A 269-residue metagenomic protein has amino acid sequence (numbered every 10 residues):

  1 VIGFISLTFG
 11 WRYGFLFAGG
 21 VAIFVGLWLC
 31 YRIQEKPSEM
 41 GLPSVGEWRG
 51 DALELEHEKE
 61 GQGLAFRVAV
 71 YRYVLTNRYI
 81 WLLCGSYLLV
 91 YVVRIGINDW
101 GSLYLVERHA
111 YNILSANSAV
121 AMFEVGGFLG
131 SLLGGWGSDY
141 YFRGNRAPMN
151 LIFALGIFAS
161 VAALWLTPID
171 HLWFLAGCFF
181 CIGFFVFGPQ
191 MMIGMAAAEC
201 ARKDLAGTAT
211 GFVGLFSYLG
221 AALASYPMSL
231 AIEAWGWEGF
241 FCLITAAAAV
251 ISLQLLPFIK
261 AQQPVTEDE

Functional and structural regions predicted by a protein language model:
V1-M40: Helix-loop-helix hairpin linking two adjacent transmembrane segments in secondary transporters
S6, L132-G144, I232-E233: Helix-to-loop junctions at the C-terminal end of transmembrane segments in multipass secondary transporters
L27-I33, L164-P168, W237-E269: Multi-pass alpha-helical transporter architecture, strongest for 12-TM Major Facilitator/SLC carriers used
M40-L82: Juxtamembrane intracellular "pre-TM" segments in multi-pass secondary transporters
Y73-G134, Q190, G194, A221-S225: Extracytoplasmic gate region of multi-pass secondary transporters
Y140-A154: Cytoplasmic membrane-interface "Motif A"-like loop-to-helix N-cap segments of 12-TM Major Facilitator Superfamily
L155-I169: C-terminal ends and interior cores of transmembrane alpha-helices in multi-pass membrane transporters/permeases
C200-W235: A late C-terminal transmembrane helix in Major Facilitator Superfamily
